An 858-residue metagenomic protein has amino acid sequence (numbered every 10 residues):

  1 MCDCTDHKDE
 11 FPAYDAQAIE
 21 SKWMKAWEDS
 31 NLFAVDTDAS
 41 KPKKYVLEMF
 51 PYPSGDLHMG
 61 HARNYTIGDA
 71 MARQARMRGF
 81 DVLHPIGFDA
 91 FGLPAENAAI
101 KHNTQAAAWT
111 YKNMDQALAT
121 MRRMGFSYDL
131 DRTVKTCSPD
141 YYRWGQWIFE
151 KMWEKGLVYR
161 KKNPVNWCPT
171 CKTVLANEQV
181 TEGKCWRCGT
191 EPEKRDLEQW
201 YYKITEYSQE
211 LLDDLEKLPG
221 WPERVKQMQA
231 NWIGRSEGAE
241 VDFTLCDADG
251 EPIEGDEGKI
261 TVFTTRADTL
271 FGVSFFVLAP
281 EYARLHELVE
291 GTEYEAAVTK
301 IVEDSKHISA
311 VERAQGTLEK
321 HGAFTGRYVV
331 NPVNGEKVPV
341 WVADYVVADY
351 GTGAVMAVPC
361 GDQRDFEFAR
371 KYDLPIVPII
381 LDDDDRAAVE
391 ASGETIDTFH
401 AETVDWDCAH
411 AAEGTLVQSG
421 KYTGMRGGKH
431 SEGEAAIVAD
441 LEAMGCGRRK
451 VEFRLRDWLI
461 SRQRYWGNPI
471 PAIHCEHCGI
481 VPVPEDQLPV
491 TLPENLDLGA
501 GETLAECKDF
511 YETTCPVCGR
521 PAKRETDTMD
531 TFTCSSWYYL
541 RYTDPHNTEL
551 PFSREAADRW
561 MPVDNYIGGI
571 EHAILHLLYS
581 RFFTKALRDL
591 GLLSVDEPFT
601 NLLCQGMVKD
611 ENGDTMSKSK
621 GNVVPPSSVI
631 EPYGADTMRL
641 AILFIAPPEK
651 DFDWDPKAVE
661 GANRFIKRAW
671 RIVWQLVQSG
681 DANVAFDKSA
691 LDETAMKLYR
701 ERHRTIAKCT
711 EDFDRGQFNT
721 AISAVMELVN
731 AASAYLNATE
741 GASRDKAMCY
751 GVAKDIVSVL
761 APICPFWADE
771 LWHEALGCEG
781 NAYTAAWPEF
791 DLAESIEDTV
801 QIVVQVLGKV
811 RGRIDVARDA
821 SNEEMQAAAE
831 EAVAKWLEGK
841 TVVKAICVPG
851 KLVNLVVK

Functional and structural regions predicted by a protein language model:
M1-K41, A279, G291-T292, P375-R386 (+6 more regions): Basic, alpha-helical terminal appendages of large translation-related enzymes
C2-C4, A13, K22, A26-S30 (+9 more regions): Residue patterns forming the tRNA-binding/recognition surfaces of aminoacyl-tRNA synthetases and related DALR
C2-L47, R76-P85, A108-Q116, G220 (+3 more regions): Conserved oxyanion/phosphate-binding beta-strand-loop segments in alpha/beta enzyme cores
V35-T104, V134-I148, T264-T265, P332-F368 (+1 more regions): N-terminal catalytic cores of NTP/NDP-binding nucleotidyl/phosphoryl-transfer enzymes
G68, D81, Y282-D383, A388 (+2 more regions): Catalytic alpha/beta core of large soluble enzyme barrels
D89, E154-C168, R235, R448-C478 (+6 more regions): Helix-rich, typically C-terminal accessory recognition domains appended to large enzymatic cores
T205-R235, A279, A283-A323, D486-T514 (+1 more regions): Amphipathic alpha-helical
R327-V333, K337-Y350, E512-K650: Alpha-helical recognition segments enriched in aromatics with Gly/Pro capping that present substrate-recognition
